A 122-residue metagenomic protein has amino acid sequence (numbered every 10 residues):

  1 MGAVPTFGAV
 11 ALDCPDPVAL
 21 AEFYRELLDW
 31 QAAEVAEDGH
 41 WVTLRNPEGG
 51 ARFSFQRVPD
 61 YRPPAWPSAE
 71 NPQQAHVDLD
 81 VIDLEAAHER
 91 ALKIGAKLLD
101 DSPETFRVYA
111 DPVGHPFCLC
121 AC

Functional and structural regions predicted by a protein language model:
G2-P5, A11-F53, A86-E89, K93-V108: Core segments of cupin and vicinal oxygen chelate
Q31-N71, P116-C122: Conserved short beta-strand elements that form part of the metal-binding/catalytic scaffold of enzyme active sites
S54, H76, D80, V108 (+1 more regions): Conserved beta-strand segments that form the floor/walls of ligand-binding pockets within enzyme and binding domains
W66-A91: Mid-chain, well-packed structural core segment of small domains
D83, G95-L98, P116-C122: Noncatalytic linker/hinge segments flanking ATPase motor cores
D111: Short, acidic, Ser/Thr-enriched surface-loop or helix-capping motifs
